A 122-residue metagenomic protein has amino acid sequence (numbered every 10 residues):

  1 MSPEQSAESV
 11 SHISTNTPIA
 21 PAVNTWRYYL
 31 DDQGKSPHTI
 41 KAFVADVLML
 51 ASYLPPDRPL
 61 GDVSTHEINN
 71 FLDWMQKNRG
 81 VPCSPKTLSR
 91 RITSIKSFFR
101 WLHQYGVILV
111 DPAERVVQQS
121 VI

Functional and structural regions predicted by a protein language model:
E4-A7, N24-H38, V44-I122: N-terminal core-binding DNA-recognition domain of tyrosine recombinases/integrases
V10-A20: A detector for short, charged/polar N-terminal pre-domain segments
